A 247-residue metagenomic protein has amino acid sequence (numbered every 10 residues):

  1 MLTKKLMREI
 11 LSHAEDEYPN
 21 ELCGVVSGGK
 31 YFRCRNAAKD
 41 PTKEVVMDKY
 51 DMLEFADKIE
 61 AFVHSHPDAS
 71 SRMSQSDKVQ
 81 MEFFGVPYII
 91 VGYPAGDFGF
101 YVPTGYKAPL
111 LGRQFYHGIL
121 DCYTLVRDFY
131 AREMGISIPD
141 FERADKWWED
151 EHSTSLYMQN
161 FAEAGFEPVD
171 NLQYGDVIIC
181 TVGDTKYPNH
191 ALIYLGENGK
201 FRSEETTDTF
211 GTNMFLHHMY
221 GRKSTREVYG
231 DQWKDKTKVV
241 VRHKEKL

Functional and structural regions predicted by a protein language model:
M1-I59, D68-G105: Conserved beta-strand-loop surface patch within small alpha/beta domains used for substrate/adaptor or ligand engagement
D40-M47, A108-G112, T225-G230: A short, polar/proline- and glycine-enriched secondary-structure boundary/capping micro-motif
M52-F84, D170-E197: Mid-chain, well-packed structural core segment of small domains
Y93-A95, G199, T237, L247: Extended charged
Y93-E163, Q173-Y174, T181-G183, P188-N189: N-terminal capping segments
D145-S224, Y229: ...with weaker cross-activation on analogous glycine-rich loops/strands in unrelated enzymes
S224-L247: Glycine- and charge-enriched low-complexity intrinsically disordered segments
